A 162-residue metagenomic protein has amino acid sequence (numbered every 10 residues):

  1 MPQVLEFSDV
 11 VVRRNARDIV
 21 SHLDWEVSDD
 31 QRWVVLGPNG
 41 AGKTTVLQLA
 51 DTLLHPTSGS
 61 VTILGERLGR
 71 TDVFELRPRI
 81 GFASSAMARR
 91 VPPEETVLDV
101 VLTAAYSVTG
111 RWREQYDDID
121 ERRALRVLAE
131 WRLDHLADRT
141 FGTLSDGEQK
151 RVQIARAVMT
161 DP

Functional and structural regions predicted by a protein language model:
L5, V20-H22, A137: Conserved structural motif at the start of ABC-family nucleotide-binding domains
L36-P38: The feature captures the beta-strand-to-loop junction immediately N-terminal to the Walker
D51: Helix-to-loop junction immediately C-terminal to a conserved catalytic motif
G59-G69, L76: Conserved ABC transporter NBD signature motif
S85-T143: ABC-family P-loop ATPase nucleotide-binding domains
S145-R151: ABC ATPase nucleotide-binding domain "signature motif"
I154: Hydrophobic anchor residue at the start of the ABC signature
